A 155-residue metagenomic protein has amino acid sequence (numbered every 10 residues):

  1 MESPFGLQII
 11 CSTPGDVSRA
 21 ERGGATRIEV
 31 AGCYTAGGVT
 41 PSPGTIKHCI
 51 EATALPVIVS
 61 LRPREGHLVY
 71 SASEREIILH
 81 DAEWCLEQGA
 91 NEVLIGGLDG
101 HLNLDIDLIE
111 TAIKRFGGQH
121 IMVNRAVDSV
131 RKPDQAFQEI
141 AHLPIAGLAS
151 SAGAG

Functional and structural regions predicted by a protein language model:
E2-T26, C33, G37: N-terminal pre-domain/capping segments
F5-C11, I28-V30, V57-L61, V93-I95 (+2 more regions): Hydrophobic faces of well-ordered beta-strands that scaffold small-molecule active sites in alpha/beta enzyme cores
P14-S18, Y34-I58, A72-E76, G97-G117 (+2 more regions): Active-site-adjacent beta->alpha loops and helix N-cap segments on the catalytic face of soluble alpha/beta enzymes
A20, C85, A112, N124 (+1 more regions): Conserved, mostly hydrophobic/aromatic
R22-I28, T53-P56, G89-E92, R115-Q119 (+1 more regions): Glycine-enriched alpha-helix->loop->beta-strand junction motifs that scaffold or abut catalytic
E65-Y70: A short acidic, helix-capping loop that chelates divalent metal ions and anchors anionic groups
H80-G97, H101-L104: Ordered, amphipathic secondary-structure segments that act as subunit-interaction surfaces in large macromolecular
V93, A126, R131-G155: Catalytic alpha/beta core domains of metabolic enzymes, predominantly
